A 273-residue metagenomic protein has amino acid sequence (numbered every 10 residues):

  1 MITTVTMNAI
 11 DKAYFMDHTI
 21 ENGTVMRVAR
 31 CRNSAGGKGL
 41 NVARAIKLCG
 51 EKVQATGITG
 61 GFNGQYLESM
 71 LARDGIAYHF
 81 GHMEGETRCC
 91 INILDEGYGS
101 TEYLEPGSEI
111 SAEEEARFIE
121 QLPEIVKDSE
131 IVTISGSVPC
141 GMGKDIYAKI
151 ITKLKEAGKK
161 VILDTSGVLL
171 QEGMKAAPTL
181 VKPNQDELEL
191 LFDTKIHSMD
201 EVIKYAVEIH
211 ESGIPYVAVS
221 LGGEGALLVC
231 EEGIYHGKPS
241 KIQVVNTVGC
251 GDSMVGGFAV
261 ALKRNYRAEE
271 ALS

Functional and structural regions predicted by a protein language model:
M1-T56, G64-Y66, K238: Glycine-rich phosphate/adenosyl-contacting loop at the front of the ribokinase-like
N22-T24, L48-E130: Conserved N-terminal subdomain of the carbohydrate kinase-like
R44, I91-I93, G225-V229: Short beta-strand scaffold segments in enzyme catalytic cores
I46, N184, G251: Short, conserved phosphate/pyrophosphate- and ester-handling motifs at nucleotide-, phospho-/glycolipid
K47, K155, K263: Gly/Ala-rich phosphate-binding loop of Rossmann-like dinucleotide-binding domains, activating on the conserved
I131-E201: Conserved beta-alpha-beta core of the PfkB/ribokinase-like small-molecule kinase fold
Q171, M199-S273: Conserved phosphate-binding/catalytic region of the ribokinase-like
